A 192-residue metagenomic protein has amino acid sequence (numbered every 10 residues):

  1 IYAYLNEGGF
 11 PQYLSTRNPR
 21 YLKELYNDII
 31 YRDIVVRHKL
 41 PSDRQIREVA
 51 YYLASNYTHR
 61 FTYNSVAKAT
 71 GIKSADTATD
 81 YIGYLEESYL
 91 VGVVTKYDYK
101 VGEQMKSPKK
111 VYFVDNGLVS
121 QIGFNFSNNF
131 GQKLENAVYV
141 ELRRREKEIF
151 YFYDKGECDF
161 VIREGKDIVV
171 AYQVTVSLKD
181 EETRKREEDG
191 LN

Functional and structural regions predicted by a protein language model:
I1, R17-N18, D180: Alpha-helix capping and helix-coil boundary motifs
I1-G8: Amphipathic alpha-helical segments of the small helical/lid subdomains adjacent to P-loop NTPase cores
F10, L14-I168, V176: Accessory nucleic acid-recognition modules appended to NTPase machines
Y172: Conserved beta3 VAIK motif of the Hanks protein kinase fold
V176-N192: Catalytic cores of nucleic-acid endonucleases
